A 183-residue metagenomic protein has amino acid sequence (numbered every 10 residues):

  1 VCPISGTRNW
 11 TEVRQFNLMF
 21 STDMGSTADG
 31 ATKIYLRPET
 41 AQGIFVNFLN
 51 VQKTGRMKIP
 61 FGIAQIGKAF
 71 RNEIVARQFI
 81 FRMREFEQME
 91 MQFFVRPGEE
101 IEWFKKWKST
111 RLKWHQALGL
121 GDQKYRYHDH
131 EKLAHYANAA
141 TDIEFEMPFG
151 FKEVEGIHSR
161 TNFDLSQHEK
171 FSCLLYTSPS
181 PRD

Functional and structural regions predicted by a protein language model:
V1-R82, A140, E144-L174: Class II aminoacyl-tRNA synthetase-like tRNA-binding/catalytic domains
T32, E87-M89: Short amphipathic alpha-helical segments
K58, M83, E99, W103-W107 (+1 more regions): Short, contiguous, pocket-lining structural segments that sit at or immediately flank catalytic/ligand-binding sites
G67, Q78, M83-R84, Q92 (+3 more regions): Long C-terminal interaction/binding lobes of large macromolecular proteins
M89-F94, E144: Short, hydrophobic beta-strand segments
F93-I101, F149: A generic structural motif
D122-D142: Beta-rich nucleic-acid/ligand-interaction surfaces
Y176-D183: Conserved small/polar residues in nucleotide/adenosyl-binding loops
